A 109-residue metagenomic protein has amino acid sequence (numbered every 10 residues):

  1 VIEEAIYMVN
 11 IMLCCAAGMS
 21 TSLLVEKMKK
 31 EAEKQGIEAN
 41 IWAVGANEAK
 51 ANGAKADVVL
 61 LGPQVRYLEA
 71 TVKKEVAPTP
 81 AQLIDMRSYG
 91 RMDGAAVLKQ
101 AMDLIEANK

Functional and structural regions predicted by a protein language model:
V1-Y7: Short, Lys/Arg-enriched N-terminal segments with co-localized hydrophobic residues within the first ~10-30 amino acids
Y7-E48: Conserved active-site segments centered on acidic
N10, P80-K109: Ser/Thr/Gly-rich flexible loops in soluble cytosolic domains mediating phosphotransfer, phosphorylation
L13, A43, L61, L83-D85: Structural signal for conserved beta-strand scaffold positions within catalytic alpha/beta enzyme cores
A17, Q64-R66: Short glycine-rich anion-binding loops that position phosphate/pyrophosphate groups of nucleotides and phosphorylated
S22-V25, R66-A70: Short, surface-exposed alpha-helical segments at coil->helix boundaries
N47-A51, L68: Short acidic active-site motifs
G53-V58: Short acidic/histidine-rich motifs immediately flanking catalytic phosphotransfer sites in two-component signaling
